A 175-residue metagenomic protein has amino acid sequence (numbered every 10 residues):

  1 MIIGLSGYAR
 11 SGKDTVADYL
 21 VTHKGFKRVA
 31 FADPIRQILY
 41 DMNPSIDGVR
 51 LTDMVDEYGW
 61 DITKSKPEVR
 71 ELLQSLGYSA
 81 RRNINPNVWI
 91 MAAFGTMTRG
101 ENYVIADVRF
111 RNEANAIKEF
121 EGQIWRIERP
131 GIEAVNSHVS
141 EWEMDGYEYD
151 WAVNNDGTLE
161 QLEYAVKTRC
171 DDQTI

Functional and structural regions predicted by a protein language model:
M1-I3: Extreme N-terminal starter segment of soluble prokaryotic enzymes
L5, I105: Hydrophobic anchor at the beta1->P-loop junction of P-loop NTPases
S6-A9, N87, A92, N112-A114 (+1 more regions): Small-molecule kinase domains that catalyze NTP-dependent phosphoryl transfer to phosphate-bearing small molecules
D14: Walker A/P-loop
T22-V29: Post-Walker A helix-loop "phosphate-sensing" segment adjacent to the P-loop in P-loop NTPases
D33-N102: ATP-dependent small-molecule kinase phosphotransfer cores that center on conserved nucleotide phosphate-binding segments
D107-F110: Short, well-ordered beta-to-alpha junction loops that form the rim of enzyme active sites and present histidine/acidic
